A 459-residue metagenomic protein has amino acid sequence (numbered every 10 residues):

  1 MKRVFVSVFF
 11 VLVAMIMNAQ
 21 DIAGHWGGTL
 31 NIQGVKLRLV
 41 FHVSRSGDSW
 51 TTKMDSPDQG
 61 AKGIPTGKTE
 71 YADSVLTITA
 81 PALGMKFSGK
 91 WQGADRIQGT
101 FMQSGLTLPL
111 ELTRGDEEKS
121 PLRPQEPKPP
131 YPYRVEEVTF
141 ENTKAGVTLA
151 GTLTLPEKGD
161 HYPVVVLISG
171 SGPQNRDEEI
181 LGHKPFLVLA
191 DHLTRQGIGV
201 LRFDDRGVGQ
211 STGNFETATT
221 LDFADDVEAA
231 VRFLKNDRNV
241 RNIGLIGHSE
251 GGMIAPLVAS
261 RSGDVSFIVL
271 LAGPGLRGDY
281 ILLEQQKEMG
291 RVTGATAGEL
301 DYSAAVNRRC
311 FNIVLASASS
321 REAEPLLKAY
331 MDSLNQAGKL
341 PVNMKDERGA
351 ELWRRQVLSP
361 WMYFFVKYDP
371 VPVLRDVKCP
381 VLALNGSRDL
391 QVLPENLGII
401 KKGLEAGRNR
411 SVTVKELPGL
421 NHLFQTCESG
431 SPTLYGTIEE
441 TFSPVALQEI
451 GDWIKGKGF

Functional and structural regions predicted by a protein language model:
Q20-Q92, R96-S104, Q125, P132 (+1 more regions): Central antiparallel beta-sheet cores of small beta-barrel/beta-sandwich binding domains
E117-D160: N-terminal cap/lid segment of alpha/beta-hydrolase-fold proteins
H161-S171: Short beta-strand element of the alpha/beta-hydrolase
E179-V200: Short amphipathic alpha-helix adjacent to the substrate-entry channel of hydrolases
P185, E216-D237: Alpha/beta-hydrolase active-site loop
A229-T296: Primarily recognizes the serine-hydrolase "nucleophile elbow" in alpha/beta-hydrolase and SGNH/GDSL folds
L271-D376: Accessory cap/linker subdomain of secreted extracellular hydrolases
V377, A383-N385: Short beta-strand/loop motif that positions the catalytic acidic residue of the alpha/beta-hydrolase fold
